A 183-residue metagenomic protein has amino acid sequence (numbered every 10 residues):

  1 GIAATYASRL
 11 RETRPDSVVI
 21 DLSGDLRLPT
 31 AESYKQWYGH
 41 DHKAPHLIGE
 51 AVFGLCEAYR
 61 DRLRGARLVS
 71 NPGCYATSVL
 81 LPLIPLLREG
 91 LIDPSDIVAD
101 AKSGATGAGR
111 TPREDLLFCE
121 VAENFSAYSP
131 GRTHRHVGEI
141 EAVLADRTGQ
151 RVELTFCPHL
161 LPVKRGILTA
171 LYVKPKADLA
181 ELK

Functional and structural regions predicted by a protein language model:
G1-P130, G149: N-terminal Rossmann-like NAD(P) cofactor-binding subdomain of oxidoreductases, focused on the glycine-rich
S95-A101, A105-K183: C-terminal substrate-binding/catalytic lobe of Rossmann-fold NAD(P)-dependent oxidoreductases
